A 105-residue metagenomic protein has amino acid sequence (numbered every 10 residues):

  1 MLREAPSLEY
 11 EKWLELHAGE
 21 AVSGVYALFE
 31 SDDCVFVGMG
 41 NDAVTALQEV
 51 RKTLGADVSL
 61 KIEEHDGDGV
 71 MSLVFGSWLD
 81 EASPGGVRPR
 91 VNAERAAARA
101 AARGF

Functional and structural regions predicted by a protein language model:
M1-E49, V58, D66-L79, A98-F105: GIY-YIG nuclease catalytic motif and its immediate N-terminal context
G55: A surface-exposed, charged beta-strand/loop segment in the N-terminal or early-internal portion of soluble proteins
E63: Catalytic or ion-translocation cores adjacent to nucleophile or general acid/base/metal-coordination motifs in diverse
P84-E94: Coupling/hinge elements of helicase-like and P-loop NTPase modules
